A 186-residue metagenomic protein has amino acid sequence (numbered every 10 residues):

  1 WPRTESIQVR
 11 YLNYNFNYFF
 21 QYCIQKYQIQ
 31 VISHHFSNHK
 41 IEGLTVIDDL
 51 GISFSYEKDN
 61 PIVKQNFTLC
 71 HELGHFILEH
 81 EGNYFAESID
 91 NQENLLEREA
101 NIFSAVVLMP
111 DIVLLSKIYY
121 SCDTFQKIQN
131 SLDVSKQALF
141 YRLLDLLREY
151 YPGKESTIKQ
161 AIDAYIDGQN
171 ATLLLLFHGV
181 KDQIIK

Functional and structural regions predicted by a protein language model:
W1-K186: Active-site hotspot residues in diverse enzymes, especially metal/ion-binding acidic/histidine motifs
